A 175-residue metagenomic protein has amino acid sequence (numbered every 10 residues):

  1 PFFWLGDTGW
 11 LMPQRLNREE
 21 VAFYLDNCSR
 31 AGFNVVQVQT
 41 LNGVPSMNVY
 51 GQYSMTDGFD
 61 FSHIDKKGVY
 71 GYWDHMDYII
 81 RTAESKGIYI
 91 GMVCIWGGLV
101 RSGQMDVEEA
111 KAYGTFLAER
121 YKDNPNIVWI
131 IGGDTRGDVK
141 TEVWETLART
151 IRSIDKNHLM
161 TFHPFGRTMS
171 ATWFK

Functional and structural regions predicted by a protein language model:
P1-K175: Active-site mouth of glycoside hydrolases
